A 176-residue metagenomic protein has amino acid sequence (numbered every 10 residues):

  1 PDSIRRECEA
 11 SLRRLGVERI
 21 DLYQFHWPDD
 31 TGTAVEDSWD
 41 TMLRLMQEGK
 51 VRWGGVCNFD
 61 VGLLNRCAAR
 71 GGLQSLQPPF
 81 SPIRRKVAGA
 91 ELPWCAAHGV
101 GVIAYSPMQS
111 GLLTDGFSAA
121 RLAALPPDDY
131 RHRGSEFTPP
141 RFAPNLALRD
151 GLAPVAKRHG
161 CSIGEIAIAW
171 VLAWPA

Functional and structural regions predicted by a protein language model:
P1-K86, A90: Glycine/proline-rich, positively charged, aromatic-decorated active-site loop/lid region on the catalytic face
S11, I20, G54, L76 (+4 more regions): Conserved, mostly hydrophobic/aromatic
W27, F80, S106-P107, W170: Short secondary-structure boundary segments
P28-T31, F59-G62, M108-S110, A120 (+1 more regions): Short glycine-enriched loops at secondary-structure junctions
M46, P107, T138-A176: Conserved short secondary-structure transition element at the edge of the structured enzyme core that lines
V87-D129, S162: Aromatic-lined glycan-binding groove of carbohydrate-active enzymes
R131-P139: Short glycine/proline- and acidic residue-enriched helix-loop micro-motifs that form flexible lids or anion-recognition
